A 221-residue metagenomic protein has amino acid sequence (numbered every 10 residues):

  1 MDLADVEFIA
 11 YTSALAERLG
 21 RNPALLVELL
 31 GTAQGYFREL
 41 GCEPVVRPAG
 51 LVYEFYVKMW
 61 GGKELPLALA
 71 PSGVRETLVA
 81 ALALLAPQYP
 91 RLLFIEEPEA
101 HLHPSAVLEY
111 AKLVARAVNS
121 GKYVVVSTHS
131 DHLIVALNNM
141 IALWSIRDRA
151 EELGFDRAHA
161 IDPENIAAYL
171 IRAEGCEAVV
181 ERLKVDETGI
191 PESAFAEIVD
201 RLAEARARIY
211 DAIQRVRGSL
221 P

Functional and structural regions predicted by a protein language model:
M1-L92, S120, R157-P163, A167 (+1 more regions): Phosphate-coordinating catalytic segments in nucleotide- and nucleic-acid-processing enzymes
A80, E109-Y110: Conserved hydrophobic alpha-helix in the ABC-type ATPase nucleotide-binding domain
E96-P98: Walker B catalytic acidic pair
Y123-S127: Conserved H-loop
T128-H132: Conserved H-loop
V135-D148, L153-Y169: Conserved catalytic segment of ABC-fold P-loop ATPases
